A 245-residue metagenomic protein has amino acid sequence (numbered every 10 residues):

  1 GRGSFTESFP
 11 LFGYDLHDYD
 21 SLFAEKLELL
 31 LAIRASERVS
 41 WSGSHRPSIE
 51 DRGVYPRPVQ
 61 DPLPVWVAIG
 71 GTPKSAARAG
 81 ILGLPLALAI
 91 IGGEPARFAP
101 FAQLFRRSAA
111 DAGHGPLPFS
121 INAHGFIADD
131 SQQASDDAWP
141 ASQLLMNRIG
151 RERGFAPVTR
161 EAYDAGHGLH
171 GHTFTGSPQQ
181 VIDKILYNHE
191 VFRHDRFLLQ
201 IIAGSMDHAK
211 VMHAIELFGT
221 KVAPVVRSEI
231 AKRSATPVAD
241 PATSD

Functional and structural regions predicted by a protein language model:
G1-D245: Active-site-adjacent structural elements that line small-molecule/cofactor binding pockets in enzymes
